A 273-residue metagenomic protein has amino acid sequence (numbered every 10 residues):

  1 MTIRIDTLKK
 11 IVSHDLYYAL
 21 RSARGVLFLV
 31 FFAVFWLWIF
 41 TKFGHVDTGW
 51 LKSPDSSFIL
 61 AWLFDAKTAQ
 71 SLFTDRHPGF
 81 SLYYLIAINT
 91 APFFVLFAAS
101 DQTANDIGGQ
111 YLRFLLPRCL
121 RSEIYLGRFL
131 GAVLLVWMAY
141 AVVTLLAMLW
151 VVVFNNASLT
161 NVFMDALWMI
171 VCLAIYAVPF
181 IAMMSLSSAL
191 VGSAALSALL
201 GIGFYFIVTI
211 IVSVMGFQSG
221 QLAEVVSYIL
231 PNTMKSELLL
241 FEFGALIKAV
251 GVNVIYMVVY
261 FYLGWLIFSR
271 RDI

Functional and structural regions predicted by a protein language model:
M1-F32: Aromatic- and glycine-rich beta-strand/loop motifs that create alpha-glucan
I11, G25-F28, F114, I124 (+1 more regions): Alpha-helical transmembrane segments and their helix-entry boundary regions
F32-F93, D101, Y125-A195, L239-G251 (+1 more regions): Secretory targeting signals
L37-G49, V191-T233: Transmembrane helix segments
L96-L115, F129: Transmembrane helix boundary and interhelical loop/hinge segments in multi-pass membrane proteins
I255-I273: Junction motif at the cytosolic side of a transmembrane helix
